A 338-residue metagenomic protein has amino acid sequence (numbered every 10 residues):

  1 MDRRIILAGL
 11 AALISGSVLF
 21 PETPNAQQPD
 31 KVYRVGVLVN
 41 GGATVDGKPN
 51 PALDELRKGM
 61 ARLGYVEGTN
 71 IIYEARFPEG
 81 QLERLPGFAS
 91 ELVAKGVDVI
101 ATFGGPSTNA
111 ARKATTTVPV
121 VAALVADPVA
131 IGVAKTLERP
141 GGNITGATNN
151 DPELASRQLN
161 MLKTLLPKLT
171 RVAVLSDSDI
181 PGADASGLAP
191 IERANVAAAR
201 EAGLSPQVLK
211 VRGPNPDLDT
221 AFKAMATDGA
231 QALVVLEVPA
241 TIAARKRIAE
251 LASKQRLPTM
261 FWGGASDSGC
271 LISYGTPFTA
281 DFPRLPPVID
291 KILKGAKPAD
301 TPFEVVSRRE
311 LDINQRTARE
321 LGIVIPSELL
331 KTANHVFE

Functional and structural regions predicted by a protein language model:
M1-E338: Short hydrophobic alpha-helices and adjacent helix-cap/hinge residues
